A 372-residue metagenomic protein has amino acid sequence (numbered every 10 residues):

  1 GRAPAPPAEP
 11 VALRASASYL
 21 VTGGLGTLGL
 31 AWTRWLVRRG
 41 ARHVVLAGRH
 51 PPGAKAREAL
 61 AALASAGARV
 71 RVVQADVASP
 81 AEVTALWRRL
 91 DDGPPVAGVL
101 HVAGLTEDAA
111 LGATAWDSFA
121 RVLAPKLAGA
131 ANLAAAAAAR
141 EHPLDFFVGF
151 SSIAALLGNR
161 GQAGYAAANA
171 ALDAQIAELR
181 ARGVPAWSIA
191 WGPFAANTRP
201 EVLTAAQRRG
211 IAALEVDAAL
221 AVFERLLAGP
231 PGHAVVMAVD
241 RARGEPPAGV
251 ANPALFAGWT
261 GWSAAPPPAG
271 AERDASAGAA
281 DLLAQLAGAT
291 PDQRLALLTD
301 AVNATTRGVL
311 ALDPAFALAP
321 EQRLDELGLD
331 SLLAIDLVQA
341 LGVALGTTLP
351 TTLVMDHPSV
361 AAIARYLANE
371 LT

Functional and structural regions predicted by a protein language model:
G1-P247, G261-T372: 4′-phosphopantetheine-dependent carrier domains
V44, P253-F256: Short loop/beta submotifs within extracellular cysteine-rich repeat domains
